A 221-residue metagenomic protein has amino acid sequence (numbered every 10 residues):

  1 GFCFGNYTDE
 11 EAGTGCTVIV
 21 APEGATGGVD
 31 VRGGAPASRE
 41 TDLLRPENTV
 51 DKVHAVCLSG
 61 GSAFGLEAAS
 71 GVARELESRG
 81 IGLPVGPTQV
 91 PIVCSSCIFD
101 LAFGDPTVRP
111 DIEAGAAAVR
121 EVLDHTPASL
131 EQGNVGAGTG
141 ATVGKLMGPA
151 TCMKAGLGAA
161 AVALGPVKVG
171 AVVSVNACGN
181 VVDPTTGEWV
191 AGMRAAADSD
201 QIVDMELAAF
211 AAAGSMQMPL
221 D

Functional and structural regions predicted by a protein language model:
F2-A63, E67-S70, S78-D221: A structural signal for small-residue-enriched, beta-sheet-centric alpha/beta enzyme cores and oligomeric scaffold folds
E75: Active-site catalytic microenvironments for nucleophilic, acid-base chemistry
